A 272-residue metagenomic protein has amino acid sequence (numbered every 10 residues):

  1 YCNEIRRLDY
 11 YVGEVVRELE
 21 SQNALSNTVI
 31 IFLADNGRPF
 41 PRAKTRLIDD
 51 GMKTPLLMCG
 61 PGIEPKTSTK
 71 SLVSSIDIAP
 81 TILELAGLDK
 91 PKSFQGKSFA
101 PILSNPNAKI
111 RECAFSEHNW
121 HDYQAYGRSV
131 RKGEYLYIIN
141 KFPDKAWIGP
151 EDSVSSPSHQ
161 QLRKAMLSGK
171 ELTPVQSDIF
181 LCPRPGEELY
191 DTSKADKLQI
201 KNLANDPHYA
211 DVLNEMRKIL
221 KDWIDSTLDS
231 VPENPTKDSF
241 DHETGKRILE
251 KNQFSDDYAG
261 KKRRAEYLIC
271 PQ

Functional and structural regions predicted by a protein language model:
Y1-C2: Short glycine/proline- and acidic residue-enriched helix-loop micro-motifs that form flexible lids or anion-recognition
R6-G13, V73-P80, F94-S98, R184-E187 (+4 more regions): A structural signal for well-ordered alpha-helical segments within the folded catalytic domains of diverse enzymes
R7-R42, A86: Metal-dependent active-site segment of extracytoplasmic phospho-/sulfohydrolases and closely related
G13-S21, A43-S93, K97-E112, K201: Substrate-binding rim/cap in mid-to-C-terminal beta-strand-loop elements of soluble/periplasmic
N36-I48, C59, A195-L198, D206-P207: Active-site His/acidic residue clusters
G37-P39, I63, F99, W120-D122 (+5 more regions): Short, solvent-exposed loop/turn segments at secondary-structure junctions
K53, K170-E187, K194-Q272: Long, internal low-complexity/basic segments
A86-E188, D211, R263: C-terminal cap/loop subdomain of S1 sulfatases and analogous C-terminal strand-loop tails that border
